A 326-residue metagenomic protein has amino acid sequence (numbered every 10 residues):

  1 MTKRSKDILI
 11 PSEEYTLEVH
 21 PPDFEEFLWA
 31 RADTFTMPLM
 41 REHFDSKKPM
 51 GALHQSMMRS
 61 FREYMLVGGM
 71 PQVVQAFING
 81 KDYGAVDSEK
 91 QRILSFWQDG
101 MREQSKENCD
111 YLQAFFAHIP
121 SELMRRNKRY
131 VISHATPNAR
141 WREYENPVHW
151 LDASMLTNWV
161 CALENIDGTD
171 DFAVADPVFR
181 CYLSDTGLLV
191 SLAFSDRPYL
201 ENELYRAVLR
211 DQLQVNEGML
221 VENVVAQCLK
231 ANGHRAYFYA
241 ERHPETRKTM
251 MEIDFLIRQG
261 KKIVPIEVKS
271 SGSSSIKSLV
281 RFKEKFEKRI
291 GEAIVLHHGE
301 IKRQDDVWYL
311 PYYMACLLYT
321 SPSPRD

Functional and structural regions predicted by a protein language model:
M1-S5, E25-L28, K302-D306: Switch/connector loops and helix/strand junctions flanking conserved nucleotide-binding motifs in nucleotide-processing
T2-E14: Short regulatory helix/loop adjacent to the ATP-binding pocket of P-loop NTPases
P11-Y15, R289-E292: Short glycine-/polar-rich loops that comprise or flank the Walker A/P-loop and associated switch/sensor motifs
P21-R41: Conserved small helical "lid"/interfacial subdomain of P-loop NTPases
T34-V221: Interdomain hinge/linker elements that couple catalytic modules in large macromolecular machines
L156, A162-S321: A cross-kingdom feature that marks ATP-driven nucleic-acid transaction machinery
P322-D326: A short, hydrophobic C-terminal helix/tail in secreted or cell-surface proteins
